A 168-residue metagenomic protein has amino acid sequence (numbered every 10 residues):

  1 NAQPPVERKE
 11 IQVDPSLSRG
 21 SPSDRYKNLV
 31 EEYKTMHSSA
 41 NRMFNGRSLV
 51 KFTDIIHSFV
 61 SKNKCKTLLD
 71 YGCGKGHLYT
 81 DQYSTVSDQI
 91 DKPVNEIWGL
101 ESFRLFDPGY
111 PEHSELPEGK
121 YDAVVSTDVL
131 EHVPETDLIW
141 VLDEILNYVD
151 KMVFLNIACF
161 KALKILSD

Functional and structural regions predicted by a protein language model:
N1-K120, I139-L142, C159, L163 (+1 more regions): Conserved N-terminal segment of class I S-adenosyl-L-methionine
G99, Y148-V149: Short, structured coil segments at secondary-structure junctions
D107, D128-E131: Conserved acidic functional residues
V125: A conserved beta-strand element that flanks and buttresses the S-adenosyl-L-methionine
H132-V133, A162: Short glycine-rich, flexible loops that bind phosphorylated cofactors or substrates
V133-E144, Y148: A short, conserved alpha-helix within the catalytic core of class I
V149-F160: Conserved beta-strand signature within the Rossmann-like core of class I S-adenosyl-L-methionine
